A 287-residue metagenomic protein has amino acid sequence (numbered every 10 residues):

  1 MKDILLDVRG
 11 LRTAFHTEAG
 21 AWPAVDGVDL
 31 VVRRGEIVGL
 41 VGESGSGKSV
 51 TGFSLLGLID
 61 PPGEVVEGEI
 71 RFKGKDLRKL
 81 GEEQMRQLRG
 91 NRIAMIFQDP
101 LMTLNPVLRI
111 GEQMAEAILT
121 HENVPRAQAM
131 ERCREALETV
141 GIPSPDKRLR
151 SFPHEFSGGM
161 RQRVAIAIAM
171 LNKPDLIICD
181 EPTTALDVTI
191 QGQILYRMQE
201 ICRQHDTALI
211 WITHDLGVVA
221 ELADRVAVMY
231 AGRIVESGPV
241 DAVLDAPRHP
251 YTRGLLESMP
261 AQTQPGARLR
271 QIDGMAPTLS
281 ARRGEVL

Functional and structural regions predicted by a protein language model:
K2-I4, P143-K147, P239-L287: Short catalytic/signature loops enriched in Gly
E43, I178, L186, I190-R268: P-loop NTP-binding/switch modules centered on Walker-like glycine-rich loops
V65-D76: Conserved ABC transporter NBD signature motif
D76, Q128-K147, L256-E257: Conserved ABC ATPase "signature" region
S151-F156, M160: Conserved ABC ATPase signature
L171-D175: A short, proline-enriched helix->beta-strand linker immediately N-terminal to the Walker B motif in ABC-type P-loop
